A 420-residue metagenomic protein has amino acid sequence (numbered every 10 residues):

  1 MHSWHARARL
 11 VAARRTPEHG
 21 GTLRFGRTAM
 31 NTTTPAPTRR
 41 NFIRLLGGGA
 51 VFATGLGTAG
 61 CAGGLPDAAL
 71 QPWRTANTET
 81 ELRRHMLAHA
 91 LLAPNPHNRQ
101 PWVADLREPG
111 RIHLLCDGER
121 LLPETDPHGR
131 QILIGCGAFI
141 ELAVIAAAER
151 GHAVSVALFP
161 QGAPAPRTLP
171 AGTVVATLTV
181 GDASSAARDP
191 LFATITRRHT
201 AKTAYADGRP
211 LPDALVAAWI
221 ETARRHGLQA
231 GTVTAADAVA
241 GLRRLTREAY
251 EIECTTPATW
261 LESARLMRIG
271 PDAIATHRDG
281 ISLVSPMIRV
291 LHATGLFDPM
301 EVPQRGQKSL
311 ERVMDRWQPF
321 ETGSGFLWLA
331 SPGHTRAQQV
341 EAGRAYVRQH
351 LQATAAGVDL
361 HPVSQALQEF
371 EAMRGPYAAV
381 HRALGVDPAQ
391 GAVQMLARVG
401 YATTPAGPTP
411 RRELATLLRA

Functional and structural regions predicted by a protein language model:
A13-E18: N-terminal polybasic/positive-inside topogenic patches
G21-R27, N31-A420: Acidic, surface-exposed loops and disordered segments
